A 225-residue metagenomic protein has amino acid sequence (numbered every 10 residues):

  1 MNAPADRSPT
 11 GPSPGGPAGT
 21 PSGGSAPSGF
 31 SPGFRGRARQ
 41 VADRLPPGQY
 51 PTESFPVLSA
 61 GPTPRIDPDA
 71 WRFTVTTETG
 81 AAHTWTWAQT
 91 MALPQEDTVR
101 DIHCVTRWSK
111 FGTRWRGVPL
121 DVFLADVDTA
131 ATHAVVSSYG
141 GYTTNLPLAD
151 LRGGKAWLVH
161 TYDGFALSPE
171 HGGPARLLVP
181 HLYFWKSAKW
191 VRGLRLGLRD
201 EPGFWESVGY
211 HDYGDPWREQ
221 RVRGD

Functional and structural regions predicted by a protein language model:
N2-D225: Structured, non-membrane catalytic/scaffold regions adjacent to prosthetic-group chemistry
